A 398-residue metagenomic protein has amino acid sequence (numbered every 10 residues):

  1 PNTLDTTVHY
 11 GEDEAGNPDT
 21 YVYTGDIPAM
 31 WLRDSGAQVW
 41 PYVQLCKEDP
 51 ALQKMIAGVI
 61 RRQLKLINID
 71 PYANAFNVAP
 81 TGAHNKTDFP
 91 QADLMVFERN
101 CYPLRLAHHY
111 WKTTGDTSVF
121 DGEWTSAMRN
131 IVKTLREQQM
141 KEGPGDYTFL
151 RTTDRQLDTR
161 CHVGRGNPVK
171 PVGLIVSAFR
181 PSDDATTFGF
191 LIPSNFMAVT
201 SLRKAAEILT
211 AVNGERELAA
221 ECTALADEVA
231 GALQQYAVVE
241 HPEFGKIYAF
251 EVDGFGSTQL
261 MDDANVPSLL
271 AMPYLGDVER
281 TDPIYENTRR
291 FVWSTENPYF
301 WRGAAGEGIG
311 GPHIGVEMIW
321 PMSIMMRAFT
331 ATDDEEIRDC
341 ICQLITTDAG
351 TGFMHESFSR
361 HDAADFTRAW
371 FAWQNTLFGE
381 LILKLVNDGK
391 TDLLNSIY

Functional and structural regions predicted by a protein language model:
P1-R33, G58: Low-complexity, Ser/Thr/Pro/Gly-enriched N-terminal "stalk/linker" regions
L4-P18, T81-N85, P168-R180, G350-E356: Active-site-adjacent bridging/hinge elements
P28-I56, I60-L157, A372-V386: Aromatic-rich carbohydrate-recognition surfaces in CAZymes
L32, N68-A79, A83-N85, V132-V199 (+2 more regions): Extended ligand-binding clefts on enzyme/binding-domain cores
V39-Y42, N100, L104-A107, N195 (+4 more regions): TPR repeat positional signature
L45-A57, W111-M128, G143-P144, L209-A224 (+3 more regions): Structural helix-adjacent loops and short alpha-helical linkers that scaffold large soluble proteins
K86-T87, M95, P103, Q259-T281 (+1 more regions): C-terminal capping/lid segments that line or modulate ligand- or cofactor-binding pockets
K204-E207: Intrinsically disordered, low-complexity activation-like regions
